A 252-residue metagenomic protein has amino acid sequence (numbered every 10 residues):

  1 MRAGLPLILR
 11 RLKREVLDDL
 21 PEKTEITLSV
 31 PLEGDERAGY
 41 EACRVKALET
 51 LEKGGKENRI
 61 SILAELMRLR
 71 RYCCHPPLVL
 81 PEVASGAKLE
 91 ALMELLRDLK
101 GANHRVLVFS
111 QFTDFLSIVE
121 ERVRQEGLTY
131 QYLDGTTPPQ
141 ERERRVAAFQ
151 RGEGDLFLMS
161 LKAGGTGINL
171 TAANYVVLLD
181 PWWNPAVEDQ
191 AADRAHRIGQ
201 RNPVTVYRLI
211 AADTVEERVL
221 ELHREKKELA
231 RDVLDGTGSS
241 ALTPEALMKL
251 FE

Functional and structural regions predicted by a protein language model:
M1-E15: Conserved P-loop NTPase motor "coupling/switch" region that bridges the ATPase
M1-R2, R44, L66, L116 (+1 more regions): Short amphipathic alpha-helical/adjacent loop interface patches that line ligand and macromolecule-binding sites
P6, S61-A64, G135-P138, V187 (+1 more regions): Helix-centric, low-specificity signal for extended rod-like, repetitive segments
V16-A42, E52-I168, G238-S239, P244-E252: Conserved Helicase C-terminal RecA-like lobe
V16-R44, E141, M159-L242: SF2 helicase/translocase ATPase core recognition
